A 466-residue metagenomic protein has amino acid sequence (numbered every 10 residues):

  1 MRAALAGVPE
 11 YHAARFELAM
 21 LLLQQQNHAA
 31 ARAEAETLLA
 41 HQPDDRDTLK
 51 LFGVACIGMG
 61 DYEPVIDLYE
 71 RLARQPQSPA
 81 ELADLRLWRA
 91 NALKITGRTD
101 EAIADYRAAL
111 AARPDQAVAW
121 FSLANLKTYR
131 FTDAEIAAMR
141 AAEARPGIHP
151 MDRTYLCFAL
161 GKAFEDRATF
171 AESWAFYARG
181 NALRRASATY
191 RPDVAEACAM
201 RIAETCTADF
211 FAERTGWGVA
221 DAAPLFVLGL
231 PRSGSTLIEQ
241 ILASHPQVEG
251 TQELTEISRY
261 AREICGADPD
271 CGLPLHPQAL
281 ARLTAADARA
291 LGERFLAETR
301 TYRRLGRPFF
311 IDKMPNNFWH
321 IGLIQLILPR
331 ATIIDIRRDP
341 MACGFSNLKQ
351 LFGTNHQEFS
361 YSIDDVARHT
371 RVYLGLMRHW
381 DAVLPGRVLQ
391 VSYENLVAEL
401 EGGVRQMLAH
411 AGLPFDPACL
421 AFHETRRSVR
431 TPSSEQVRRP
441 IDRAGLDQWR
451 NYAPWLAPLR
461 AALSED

Functional and structural regions predicted by a protein language model:
F121-A124, I136-G147, L156-P224, L275-A285 (+4 more regions): PAPS-dependent sulfotransferases, especially Golgi type II membrane carbohydrate sulfotransferases
W217-L326: Phosphate-binding active sites in nucleotide-utilizing proteins
